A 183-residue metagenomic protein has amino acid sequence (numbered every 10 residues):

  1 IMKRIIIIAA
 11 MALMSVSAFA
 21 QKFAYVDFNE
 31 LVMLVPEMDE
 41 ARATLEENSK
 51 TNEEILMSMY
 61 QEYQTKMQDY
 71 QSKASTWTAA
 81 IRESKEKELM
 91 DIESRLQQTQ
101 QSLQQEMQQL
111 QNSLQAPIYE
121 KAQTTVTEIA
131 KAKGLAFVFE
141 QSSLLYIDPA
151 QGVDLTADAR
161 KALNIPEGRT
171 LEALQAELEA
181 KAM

Functional and structural regions predicted by a protein language model:
I1-I5: Positively charged n-region of N-terminal signal peptides that target proteins for export
I7-A10: Internal alpha-helical transmembrane segments of multi-pass membrane proteins, especially GPCRs
A12-L13, P36: Hydrophobic alpha-helical membrane-insertion segments
M14-A20: Sec/Tat signal peptide C-region and signal peptidase I cleavage site
Q21-M183: Amphipathic, charged alpha-helical segments and their helix-to-coil junctions in extracytoplasmic/peripheral assemblies
